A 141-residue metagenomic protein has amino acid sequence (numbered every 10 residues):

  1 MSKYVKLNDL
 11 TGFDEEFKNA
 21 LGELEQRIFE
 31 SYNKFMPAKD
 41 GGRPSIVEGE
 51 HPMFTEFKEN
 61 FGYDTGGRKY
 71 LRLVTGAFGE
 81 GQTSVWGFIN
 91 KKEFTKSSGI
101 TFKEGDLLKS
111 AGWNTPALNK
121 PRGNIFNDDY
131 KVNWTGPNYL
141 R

Functional and structural regions predicted by a protein language model:
K3-D64: Negatively charged, low-complexity tracts enriched in Asp/Glu with abundant Ser/Thr
S45-K103: Amphipathic, interaction-prone secondary-structure segments
L73, V132-R141: A cross-kingdom feature marking charged/low-complexity
S97-V132: A short, surface-exposed interaction/processing loop segment used at functional sites
